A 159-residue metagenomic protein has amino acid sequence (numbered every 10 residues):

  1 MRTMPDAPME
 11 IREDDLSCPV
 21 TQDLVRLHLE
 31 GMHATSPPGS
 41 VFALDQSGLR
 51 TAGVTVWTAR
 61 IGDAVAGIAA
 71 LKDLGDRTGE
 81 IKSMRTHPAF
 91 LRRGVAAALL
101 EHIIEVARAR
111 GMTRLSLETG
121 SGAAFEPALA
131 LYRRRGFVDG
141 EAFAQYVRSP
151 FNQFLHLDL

Functional and structural regions predicted by a protein language model:
M1-E10: Short, low-complexity, intrinsically disordered N-terminal peptides in bacterial proteins
M9-T78, K82, H87, L100-E101 (+4 more regions): Acetyl-CoA-dependent GNAT
V54, P150-L155: Short hydrophobic/aromatic beta-strand or adjacent loop that forms the aromatic wall/cage of a ligand/substrate-binding
T86, R92-E105, A130-R134: Conserved acetyl-CoA-binding loop-helix of GNAT-fold acetyltransferases
A107-G120: Conserved GNAT acetyl-CoA-binding A-motif
L117-A128, Y146-P150: Conserved beta-strand-loop-alpha-helix junction that forms the acyl-donor binding cleft
